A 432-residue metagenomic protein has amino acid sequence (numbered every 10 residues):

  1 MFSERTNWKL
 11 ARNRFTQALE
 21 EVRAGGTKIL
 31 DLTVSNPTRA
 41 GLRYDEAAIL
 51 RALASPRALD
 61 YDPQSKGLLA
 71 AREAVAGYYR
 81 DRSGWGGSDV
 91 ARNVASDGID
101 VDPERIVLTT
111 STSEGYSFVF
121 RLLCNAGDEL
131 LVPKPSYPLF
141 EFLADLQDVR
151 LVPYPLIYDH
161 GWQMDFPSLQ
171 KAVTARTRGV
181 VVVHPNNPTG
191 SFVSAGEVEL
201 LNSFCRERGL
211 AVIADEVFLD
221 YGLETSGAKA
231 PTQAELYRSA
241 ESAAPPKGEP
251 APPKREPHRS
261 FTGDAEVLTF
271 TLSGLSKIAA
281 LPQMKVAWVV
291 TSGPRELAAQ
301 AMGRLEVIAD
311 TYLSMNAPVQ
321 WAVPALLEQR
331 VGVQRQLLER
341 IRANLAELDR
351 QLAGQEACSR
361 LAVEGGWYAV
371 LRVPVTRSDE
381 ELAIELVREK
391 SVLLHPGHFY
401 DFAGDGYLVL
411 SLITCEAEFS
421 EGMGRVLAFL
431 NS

Functional and structural regions predicted by a protein language model:
F2-S111, F118, S314, L326-G332 (+2 more regions): N-terminal small-domain helix-loop-helix segment of the aminotransferase-like
G25, Q147, E207-R208, K390: Helix C-cap/helix->beta junction micro-motif
A58-S203, D220-G227, T232, L236 (+3 more regions): Conserved core of the PLP fold type I
G77, W85, Q170-K171, E385-L394 (+1 more regions): PLP-dependent enzyme catalytic core of the Aspartate aminotransferase-like
V132, P153, V212-A214, L394-P396: Hydrophobic residues in well-ordered beta-strands that form the structural core
L236, P250, G263-R342, D349-R350 (+1 more regions): Conserved core segment of the aminotransferase class I/II
P324, E339-D349, S359-V373, G404: Conserved glycine-rich beta-strand-loop-beta hairpin in the small C-terminal domain of fold type I
